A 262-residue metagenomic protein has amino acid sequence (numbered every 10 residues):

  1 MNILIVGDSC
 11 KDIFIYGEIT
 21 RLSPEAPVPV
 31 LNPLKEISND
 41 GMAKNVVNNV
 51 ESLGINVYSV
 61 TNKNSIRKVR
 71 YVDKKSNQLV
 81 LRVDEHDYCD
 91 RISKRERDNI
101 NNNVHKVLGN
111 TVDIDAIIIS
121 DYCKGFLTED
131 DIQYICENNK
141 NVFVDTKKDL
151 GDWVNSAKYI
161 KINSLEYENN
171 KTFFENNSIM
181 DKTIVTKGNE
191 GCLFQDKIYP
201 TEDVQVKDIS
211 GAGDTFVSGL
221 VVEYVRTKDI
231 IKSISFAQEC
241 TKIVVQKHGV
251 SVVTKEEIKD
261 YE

Functional and structural regions predicted by a protein language model:
N2-I3, K11-I118, T254-E262: Conserved N-terminal subdomain of the carbohydrate kinase-like
D8-S9, Y122, T215: Active-site metal-binding loops of divalent metal-dependent hydrolases
S9-C10, N64-S65, D87, K148-L150 (+3 more regions): Glycine-rich beta-alpha junction loops
T20-L22, A26, Y71-H86, I100 (+2 more regions): Conserved beta-alpha-beta core of the PfkB/ribokinase-like small-molecule kinase fold
K35-M42, I92-E96, C123-L127, E166 (+2 more regions): Catalytic cores of large soluble enzymes that bind and process phosphate-bearing ligands
V57-Y58, Y159-S164, I198-P200: Short hydrophobic/aromatic-enriched beta-strand-loop microsegments
N110, L127-S156, K171-E262: Conserved phosphate-binding/catalytic region of the ribokinase-like
